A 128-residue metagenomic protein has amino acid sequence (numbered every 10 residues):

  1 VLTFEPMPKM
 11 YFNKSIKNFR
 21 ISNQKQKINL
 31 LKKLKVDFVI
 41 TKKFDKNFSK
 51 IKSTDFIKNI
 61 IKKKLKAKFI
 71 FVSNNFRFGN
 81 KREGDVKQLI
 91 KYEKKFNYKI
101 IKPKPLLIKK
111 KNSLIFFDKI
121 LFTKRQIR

Functional and structural regions predicted by a protein language model:
V1-R128: Nucleotidyltransferase catalytic core that binds NTPs
